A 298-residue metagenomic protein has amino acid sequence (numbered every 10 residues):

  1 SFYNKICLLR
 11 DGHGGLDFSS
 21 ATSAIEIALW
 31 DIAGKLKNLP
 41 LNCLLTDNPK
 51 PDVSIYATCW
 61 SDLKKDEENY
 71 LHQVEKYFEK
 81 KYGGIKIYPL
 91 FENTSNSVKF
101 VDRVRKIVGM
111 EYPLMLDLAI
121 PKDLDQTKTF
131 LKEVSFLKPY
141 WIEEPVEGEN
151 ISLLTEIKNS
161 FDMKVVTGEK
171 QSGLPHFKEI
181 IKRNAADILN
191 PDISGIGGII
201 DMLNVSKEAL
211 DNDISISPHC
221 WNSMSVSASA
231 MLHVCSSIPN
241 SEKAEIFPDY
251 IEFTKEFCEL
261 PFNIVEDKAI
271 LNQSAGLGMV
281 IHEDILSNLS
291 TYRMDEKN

Functional and structural regions predicted by a protein language model:
S1-C7, L286-N288, Y292-D295: N-terminal cap/recognition module
S1-L36: Metal- or metallocofactor-binding catalytic centers and their adjacent structured scaffolds across diverse enzyme
F2, A21, I25, L29 (+12 more regions): General structural feature for long, well-ordered alpha-helical segments within catalytic domains of soluble enzymes
D11, T58-D62, C220: Glycine-rich phosphate/pyrophosphate-binding beta-alpha loops
I25, N38, I85, D117 (+5 more regions): Conserved, mostly hydrophobic/aromatic
K35, L39-P51, A269: N-terminal amphipathic alpha-helix/helix-capping segment at the start of soluble metabolic enzymes
T46, K50-F161: Metal-dependent enolase-superfamily TIM-barrel catalytic cores that perform enediolate-based chemistry
K132, K138, E149-K268, N272: Shared catalytic-loop signature of beta/alpha-barrel
